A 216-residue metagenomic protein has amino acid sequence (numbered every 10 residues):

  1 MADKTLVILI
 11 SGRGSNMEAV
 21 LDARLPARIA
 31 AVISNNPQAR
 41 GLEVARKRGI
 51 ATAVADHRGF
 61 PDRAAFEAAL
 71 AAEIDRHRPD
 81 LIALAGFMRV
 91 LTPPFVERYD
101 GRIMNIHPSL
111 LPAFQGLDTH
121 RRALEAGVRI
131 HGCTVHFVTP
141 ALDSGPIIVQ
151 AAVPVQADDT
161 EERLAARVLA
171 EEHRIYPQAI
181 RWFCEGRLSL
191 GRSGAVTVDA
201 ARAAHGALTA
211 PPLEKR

Functional and structural regions predicted by a protein language model:
M1-T5, V54, R174-R216: An anion-binding loop in the catalytic cleft
M1-V44: N-terminal Rossmann-like dinucleotide-binding module
E18-D22, E43, A68-D75, P177: Amphipathic, non-transmembrane alpha-helical secondary structure
A23-A27, N35, A85-D199: Donor/substrate-binding cores of folate-linked one-carbon enzymes
P26-A69: Short, surface-exposed acidic-centric catalytic microdomains
S34-N35, G59, R63, E67 (+1 more regions): N-terminal glycine-rich "phosphate-gripper" loop used for MgATP/nucleotide binding and carboxylate activation
R48, H77, Y99-R102: Helix C-cap/helix->beta junction micro-motif
A51, D80, R129: Residue-level detector of anion-binding/catalytic polar loops
